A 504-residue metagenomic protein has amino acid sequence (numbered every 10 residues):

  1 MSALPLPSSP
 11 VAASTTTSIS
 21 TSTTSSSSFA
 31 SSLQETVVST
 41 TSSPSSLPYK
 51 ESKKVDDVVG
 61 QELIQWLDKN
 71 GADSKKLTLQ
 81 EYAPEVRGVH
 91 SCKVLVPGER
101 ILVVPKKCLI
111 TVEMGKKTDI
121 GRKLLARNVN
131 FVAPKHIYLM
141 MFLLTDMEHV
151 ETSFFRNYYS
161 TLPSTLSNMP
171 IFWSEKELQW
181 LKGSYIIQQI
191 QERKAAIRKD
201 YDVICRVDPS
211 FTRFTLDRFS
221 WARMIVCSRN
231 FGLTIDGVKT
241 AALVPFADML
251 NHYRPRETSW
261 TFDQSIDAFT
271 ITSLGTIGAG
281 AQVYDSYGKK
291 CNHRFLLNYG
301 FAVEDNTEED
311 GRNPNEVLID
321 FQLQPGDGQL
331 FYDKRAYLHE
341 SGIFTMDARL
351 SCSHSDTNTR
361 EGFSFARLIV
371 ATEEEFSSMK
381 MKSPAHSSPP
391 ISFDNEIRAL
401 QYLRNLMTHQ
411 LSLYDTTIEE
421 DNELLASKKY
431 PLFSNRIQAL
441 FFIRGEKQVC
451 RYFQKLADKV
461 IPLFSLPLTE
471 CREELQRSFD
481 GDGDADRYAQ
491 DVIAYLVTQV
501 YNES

Functional and structural regions predicted by a protein language model:
S2-S46: Low-complexity, intrinsically disordered regulatory regions enriched for serine/threonine and glutamine/asparagine
L33-V37, S43-C108, E113-T118, F131 (+1 more regions): Long, positively charged leader/targeting segments at protein N-termini
I120-L124: Intrinsically disordered, low-complexity polar regions and short flexible loop motifs
K135-H136: Long, contiguous amphipathic alpha-helices that act as assembly "spine/axial" helices in icosahedral shell and virion
M140-D146: Structured, charged N-terminal subsegments at the starts of enzyme catalytic cores and at intra-chain domain/subunit
